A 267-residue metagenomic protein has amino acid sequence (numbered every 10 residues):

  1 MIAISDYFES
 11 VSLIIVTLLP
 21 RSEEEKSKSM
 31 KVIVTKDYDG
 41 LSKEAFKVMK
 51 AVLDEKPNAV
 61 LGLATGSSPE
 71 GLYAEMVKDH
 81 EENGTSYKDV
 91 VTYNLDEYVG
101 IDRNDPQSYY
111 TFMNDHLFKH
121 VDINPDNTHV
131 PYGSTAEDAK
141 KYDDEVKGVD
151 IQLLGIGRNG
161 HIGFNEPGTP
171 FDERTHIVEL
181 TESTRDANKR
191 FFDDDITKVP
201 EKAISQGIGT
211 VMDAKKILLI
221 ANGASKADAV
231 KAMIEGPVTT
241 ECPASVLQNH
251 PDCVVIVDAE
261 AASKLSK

Functional and structural regions predicted by a protein language model:
S12-S29: Short, Lys/Arg-enriched N-terminal segments with co-localized hydrophobic residues within the first ~10-30 amino acids
K28-L61: N-terminal glycine-/serine-/threonine-rich phosphate-binding loop
E55-E81: Glycine-rich N-terminal segment of FAD-binding domains in flavoprotein oxidoreductases, spanning the beta-loop-helix
L63-S68, L154-R158, N222: Glycine-rich beta-strand-to-loop/alpha-helix junction loops that act as flexible
T85-L153: Ligand-binding beta-strand-loop-alpha-helix segment within the catalytic cores of soluble metabolic enzymes
K147-F171: Glycine-rich phosphate-binding loop
G163-I208: Class I SAM-dependent methyltransferase SAM-binding "motif I" and its flanking Rossmann-like core
G207-G209, D213-K267: ATP/nucleoside-binding phosphotransfer catalytic cores, i.e., glycine-rich phosphate-binding loops
